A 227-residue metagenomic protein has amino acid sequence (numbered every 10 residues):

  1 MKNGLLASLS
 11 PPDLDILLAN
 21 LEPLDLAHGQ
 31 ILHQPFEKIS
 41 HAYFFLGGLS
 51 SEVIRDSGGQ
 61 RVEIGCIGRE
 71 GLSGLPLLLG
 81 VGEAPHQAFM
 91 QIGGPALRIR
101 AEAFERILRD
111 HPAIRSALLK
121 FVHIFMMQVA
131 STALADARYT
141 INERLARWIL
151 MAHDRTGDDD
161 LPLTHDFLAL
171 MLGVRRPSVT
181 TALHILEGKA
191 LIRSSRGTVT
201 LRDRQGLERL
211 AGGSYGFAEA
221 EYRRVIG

Functional and structural regions predicted by a protein language model:
M1-A27, L72, L77-L78: Cyclic nucleotide-binding regulatory module and flanking cytosolic helices
S8, C66, R98, P162 (+1 more regions): Short aromatic/basic micro-patch
E22-L26, L32-P35, A152: Small beta-barrel nucleic-acid-binding modules, principally OB-folds
Q30-I92: Cyclic nucleotide-binding regulatory domains
L49, G94-A96, T198: Structural motif
G65-H123, M127, S131: Cyclic-nucleotide recognition modules
Q91-G93, L108-R175: Polybasic "coupling" helices that flank or enter modular domains
L150-G227: Phosphate-/nucleic-acid-contacting segments
